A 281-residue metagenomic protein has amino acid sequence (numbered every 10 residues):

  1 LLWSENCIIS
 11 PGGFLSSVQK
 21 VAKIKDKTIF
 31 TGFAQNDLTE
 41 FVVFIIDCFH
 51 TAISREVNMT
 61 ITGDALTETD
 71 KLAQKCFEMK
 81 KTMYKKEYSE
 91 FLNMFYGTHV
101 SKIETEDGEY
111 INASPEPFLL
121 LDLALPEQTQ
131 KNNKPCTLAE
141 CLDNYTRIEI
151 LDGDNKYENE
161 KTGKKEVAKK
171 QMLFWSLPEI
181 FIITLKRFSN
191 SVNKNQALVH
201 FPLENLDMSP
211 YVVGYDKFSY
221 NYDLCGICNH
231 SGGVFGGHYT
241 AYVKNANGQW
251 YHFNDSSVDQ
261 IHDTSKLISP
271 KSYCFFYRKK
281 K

Functional and structural regions predicted by a protein language model:
L1-A168: Extended, solvent-exposed regulatory segments
F77, K81-K86, I103, D107-K281: Exposed substrate/partner-binding surface patches
